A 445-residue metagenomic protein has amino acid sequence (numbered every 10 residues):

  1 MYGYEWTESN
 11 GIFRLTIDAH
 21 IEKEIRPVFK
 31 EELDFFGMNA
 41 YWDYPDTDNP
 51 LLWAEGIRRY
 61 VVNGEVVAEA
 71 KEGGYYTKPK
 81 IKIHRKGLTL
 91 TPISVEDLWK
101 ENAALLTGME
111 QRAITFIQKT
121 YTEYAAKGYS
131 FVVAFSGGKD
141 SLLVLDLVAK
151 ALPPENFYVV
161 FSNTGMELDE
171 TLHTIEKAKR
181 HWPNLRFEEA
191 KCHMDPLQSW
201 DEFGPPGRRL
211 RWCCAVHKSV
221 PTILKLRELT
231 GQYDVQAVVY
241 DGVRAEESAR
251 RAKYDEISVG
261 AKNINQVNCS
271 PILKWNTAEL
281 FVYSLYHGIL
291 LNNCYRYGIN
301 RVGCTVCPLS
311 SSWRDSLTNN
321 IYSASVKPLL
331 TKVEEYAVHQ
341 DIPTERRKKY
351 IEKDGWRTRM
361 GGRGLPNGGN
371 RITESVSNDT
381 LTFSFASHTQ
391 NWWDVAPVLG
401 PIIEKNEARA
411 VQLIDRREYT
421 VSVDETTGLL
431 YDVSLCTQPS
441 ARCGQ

Functional and structural regions predicted by a protein language model:
M1-A134, K139-Q445: Nucleotide-activated chemistry modules centered on ATP-dependent adenylation/adenylyltransferase
